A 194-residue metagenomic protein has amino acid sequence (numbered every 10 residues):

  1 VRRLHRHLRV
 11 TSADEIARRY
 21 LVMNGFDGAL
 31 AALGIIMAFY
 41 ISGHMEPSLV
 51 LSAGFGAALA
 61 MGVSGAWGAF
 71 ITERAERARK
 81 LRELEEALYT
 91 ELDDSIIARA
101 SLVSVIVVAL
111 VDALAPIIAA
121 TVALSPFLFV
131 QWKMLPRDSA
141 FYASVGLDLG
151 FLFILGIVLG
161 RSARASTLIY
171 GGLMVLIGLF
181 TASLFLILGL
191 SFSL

Functional and structural regions predicted by a protein language model:
V1-F26, A60, S64-I117: Cytosol/matrix-facing amphipathic helices and coiled-coil assembly/linker segments of eukaryotic membrane proteins
A13-N24, P47-F55, V105-L110, R137-Y142 (+1 more regions): The feature identifies polytopic integral membrane transport proteins across all domains of life
E15-G65: Long, highly hydrophobic alpha-helical transmembrane signal-anchor segments
A60-G68, A119, A123, F151 (+2 more regions): Alpha-helical transmembrane segments of multipass membrane proteins
I106-K133, D148-F151: Alpha-helical transmembrane segments of helical membrane proteins, especially in multi-pass transport, channel
S125-P126, Y142, G146-R164: Transmembrane alpha-helical segments of integral membrane proteins
I154-F180: Interfacial loop-to-transmembrane junctions
S183-L194: Juxtamembrane boundary at the C-terminal end of a transmembrane helix
